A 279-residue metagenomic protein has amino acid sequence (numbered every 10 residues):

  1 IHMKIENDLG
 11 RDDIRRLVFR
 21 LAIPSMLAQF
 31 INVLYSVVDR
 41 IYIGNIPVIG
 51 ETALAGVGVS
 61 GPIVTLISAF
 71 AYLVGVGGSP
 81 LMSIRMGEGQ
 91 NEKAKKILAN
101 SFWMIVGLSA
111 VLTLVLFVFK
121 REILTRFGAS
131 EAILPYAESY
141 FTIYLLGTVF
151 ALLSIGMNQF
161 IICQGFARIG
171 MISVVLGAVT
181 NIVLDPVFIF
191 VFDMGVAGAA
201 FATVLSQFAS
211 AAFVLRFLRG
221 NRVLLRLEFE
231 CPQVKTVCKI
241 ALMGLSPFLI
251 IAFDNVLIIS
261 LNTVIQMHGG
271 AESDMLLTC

Functional and structural regions predicted by a protein language model:
I1-P24, M82-V149, V191-L245: Short alpha-helical transmembrane segments in multi-pass integral membrane proteins
L21-S25, Q29, T65, I105 (+7 more regions): Residue-level signature of transmembrane alpha-helical cores of multipass secondary-active transporters and flippases
M26, F30, L34, V38 (+11 more regions): Generic alpha-helical transmembrane segments of integral inner-membrane proteins, especially permease/transport modules
L27, D39-I43, V57, M82 (+13 more regions): Hydrophobic/aromatic residues within transmembrane alpha-helices of membrane transport systems, especially the TMDs
F30, L34-A55, L124-E131, V187-D193 (+1 more regions): Helix-terminus/linker motif at the lipid-water interface of multi-pass membrane proteins
L54-L114, A151-G170, L276-C279: Small-residue-rich hydrophobic transmembrane alpha-helices
I105, F160-V183, A197, F201-V204: Alpha-helical transmembrane segments of multi-pass membrane transporters/permeases
